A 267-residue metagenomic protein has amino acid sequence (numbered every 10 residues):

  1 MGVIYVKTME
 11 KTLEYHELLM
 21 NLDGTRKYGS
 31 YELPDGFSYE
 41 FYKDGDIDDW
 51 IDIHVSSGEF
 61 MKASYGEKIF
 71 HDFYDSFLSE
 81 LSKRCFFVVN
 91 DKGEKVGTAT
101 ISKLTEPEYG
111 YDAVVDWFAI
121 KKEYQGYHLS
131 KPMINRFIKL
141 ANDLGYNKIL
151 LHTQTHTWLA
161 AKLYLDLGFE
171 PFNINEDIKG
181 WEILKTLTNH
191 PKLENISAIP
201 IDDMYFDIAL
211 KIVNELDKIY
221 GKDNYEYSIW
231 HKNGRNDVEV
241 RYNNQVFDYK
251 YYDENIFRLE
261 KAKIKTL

Functional and structural regions predicted by a protein language model:
M1-D35: Acyl-donor-binding surface of acyltransferase catalytic domains
S38-W50: A short beta-loop-alpha structural element at the N-terminal edge of CoA-dependent acyl/N-acetyltransferase catalytic
V55-I120: A conserved beta-strand-loop-helix scaffold within acyl/acetyltransferase catalytic domains
W117-I120, G126-D143, L165-D166: Conserved acetyl-CoA-binding loop-helix of GNAT-fold acetyltransferases
A141-T153: Conserved GNAT acetyl-CoA-binding A-motif
L151-A161, E176-T186: Conserved beta-strand-loop-alpha-helix junction that forms the acyl-donor binding cleft
Y164-I174: Conserved acetyl-CoA-binding loop of GNAT-fold acetyltransferases
Y205-K222: Short, non-transmembrane alpha-helical segments in secretory-pathway proteins
